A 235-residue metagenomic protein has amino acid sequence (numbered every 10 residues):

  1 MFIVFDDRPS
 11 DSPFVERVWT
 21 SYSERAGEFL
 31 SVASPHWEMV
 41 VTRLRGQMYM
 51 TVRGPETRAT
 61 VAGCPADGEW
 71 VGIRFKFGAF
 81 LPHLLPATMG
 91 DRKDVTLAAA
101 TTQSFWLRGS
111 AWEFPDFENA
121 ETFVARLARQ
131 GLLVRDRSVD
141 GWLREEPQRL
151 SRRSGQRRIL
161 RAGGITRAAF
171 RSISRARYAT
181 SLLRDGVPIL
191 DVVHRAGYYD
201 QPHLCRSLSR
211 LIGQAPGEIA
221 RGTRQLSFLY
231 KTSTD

Functional and structural regions predicted by a protein language model:
M1-R152, A162-R167, S181-R184, P188-Y199 (+1 more regions): Alpha-helical bundle regulatory/interaction domains
I159, R171, L208, A220: DNA major-groove recognition helix of helix-turn-helix
S172-I173, I189: Short alpha-helical transmembrane interface motifs in multi-pass membrane proteins
R175-Y178: Pre-recognition alpha-helix immediately N-terminal to the DNA-recognition helix within helix-turn-helix or winged-helix
D200, S207-I212: The feature captures the conserved acid-bearing segment of alpha/beta-hydrolase catalytic domains
